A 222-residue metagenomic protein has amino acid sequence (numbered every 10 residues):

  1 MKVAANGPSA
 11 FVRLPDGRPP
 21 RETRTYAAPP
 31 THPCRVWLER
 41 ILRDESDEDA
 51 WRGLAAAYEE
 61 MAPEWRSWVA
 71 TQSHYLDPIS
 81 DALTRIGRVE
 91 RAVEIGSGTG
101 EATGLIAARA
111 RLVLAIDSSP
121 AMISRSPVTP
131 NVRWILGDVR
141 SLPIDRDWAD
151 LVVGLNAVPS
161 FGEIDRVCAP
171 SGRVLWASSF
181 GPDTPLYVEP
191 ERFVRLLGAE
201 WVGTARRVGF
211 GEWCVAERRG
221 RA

Functional and structural regions predicted by a protein language model:
F11-G87: Conserved class I S-adenosyl-L-methionine
V89-G98: Conserved class I S-adenosyl-L-methionine
G98-S141: Class I SAM-dependent methyltransferase SAM/SAH-binding core
R140-V152: A short acidic, Gly/Pro-enriched loop at the edge of an enzyme's catalytic core that lines a small-molecule cofactor
D150-G162: A short SAM/SAH-binding and catalytic strip from SAM-dependent methyltransferases
F161-R173: A short glycine-rich, Lys/Arg-flanked "PGG" loop and its adjoining helix->strand segment in the class I
L175-L196: Conserved class I S-adenosyl-L-methionine
A205-A222: Core SAM-dependent methyltransferase catalytic element
